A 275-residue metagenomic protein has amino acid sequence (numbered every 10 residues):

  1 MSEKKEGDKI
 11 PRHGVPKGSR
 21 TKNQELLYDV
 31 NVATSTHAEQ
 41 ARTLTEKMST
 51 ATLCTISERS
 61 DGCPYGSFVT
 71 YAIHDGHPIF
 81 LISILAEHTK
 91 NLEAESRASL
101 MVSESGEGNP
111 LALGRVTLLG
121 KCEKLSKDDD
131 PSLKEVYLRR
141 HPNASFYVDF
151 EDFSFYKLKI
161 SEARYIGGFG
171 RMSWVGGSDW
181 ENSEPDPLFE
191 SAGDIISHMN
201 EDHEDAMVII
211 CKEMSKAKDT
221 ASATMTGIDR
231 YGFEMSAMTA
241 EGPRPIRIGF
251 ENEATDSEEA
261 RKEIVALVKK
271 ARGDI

Functional and structural regions predicted by a protein language model:
M1-I275: Binding-site signature for planar aromatic cofactors or substrates
